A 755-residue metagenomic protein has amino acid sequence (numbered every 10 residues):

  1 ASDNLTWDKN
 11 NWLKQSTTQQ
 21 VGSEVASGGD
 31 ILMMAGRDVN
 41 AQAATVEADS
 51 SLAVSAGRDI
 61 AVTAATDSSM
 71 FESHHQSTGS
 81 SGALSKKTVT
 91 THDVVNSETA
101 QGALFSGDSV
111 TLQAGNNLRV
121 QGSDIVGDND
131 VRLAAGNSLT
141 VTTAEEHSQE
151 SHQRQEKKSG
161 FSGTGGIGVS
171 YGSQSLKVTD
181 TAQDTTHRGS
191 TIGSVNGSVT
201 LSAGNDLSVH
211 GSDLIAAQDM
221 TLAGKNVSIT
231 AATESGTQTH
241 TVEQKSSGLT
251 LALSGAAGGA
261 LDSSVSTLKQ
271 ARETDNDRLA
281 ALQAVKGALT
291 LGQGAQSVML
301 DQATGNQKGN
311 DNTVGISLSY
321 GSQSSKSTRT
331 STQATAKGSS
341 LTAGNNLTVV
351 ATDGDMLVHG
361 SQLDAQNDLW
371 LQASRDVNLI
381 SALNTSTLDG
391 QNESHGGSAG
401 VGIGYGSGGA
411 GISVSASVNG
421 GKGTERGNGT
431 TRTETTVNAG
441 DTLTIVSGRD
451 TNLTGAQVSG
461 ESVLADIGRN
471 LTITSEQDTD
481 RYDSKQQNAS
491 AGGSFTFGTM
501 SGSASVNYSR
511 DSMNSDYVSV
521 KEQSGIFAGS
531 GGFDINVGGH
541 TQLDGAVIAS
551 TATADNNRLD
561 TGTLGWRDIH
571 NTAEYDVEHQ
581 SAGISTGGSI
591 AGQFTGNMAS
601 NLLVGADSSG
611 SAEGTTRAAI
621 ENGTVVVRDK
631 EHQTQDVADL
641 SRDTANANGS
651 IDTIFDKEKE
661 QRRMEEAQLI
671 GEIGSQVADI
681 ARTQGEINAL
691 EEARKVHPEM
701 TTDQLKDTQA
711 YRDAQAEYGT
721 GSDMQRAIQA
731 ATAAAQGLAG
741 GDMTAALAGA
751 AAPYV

Functional and structural regions predicted by a protein language model:
A1-A746: Binding/recognition "hotspot" determinant
T744-V755: Carboxylate/His-rich catalytic cores and anion/metal-binding grooves
